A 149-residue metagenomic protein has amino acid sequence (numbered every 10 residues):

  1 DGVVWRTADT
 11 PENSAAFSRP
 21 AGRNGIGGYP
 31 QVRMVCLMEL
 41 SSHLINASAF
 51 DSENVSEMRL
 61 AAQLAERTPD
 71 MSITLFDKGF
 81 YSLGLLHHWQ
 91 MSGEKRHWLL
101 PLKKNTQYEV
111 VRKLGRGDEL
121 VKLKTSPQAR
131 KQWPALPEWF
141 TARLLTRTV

Functional and structural regions predicted by a protein language model:
G2-A15, A21-V149: Single, function-defining residue in the core of a domain
